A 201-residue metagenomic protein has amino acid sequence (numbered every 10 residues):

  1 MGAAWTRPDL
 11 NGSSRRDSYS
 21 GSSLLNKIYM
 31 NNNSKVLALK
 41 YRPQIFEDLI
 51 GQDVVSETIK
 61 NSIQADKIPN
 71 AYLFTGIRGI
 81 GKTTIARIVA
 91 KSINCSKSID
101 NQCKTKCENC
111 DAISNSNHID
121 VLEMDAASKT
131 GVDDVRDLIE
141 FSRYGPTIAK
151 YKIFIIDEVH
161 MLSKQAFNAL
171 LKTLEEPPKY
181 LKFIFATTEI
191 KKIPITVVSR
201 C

Functional and structural regions predicted by a protein language model:
P8: Catalytic cores and adjacent flexible loops of soluble metabolic enzymes that perform enolate/carbanion chemistry on
S18-R200: P-loop/Walker A NTP-binding region and its immediately flanking N-terminal helices in P-loop NTPase folds
